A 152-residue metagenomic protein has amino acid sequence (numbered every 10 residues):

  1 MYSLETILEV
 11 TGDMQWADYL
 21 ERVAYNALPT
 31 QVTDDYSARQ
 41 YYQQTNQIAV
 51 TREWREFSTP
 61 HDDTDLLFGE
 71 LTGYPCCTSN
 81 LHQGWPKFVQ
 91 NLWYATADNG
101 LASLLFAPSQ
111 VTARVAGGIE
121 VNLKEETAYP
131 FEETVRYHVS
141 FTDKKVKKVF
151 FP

Functional and structural regions predicted by a protein language model:
M1-F150: Aromatic (Trp/Tyr) and acidic
